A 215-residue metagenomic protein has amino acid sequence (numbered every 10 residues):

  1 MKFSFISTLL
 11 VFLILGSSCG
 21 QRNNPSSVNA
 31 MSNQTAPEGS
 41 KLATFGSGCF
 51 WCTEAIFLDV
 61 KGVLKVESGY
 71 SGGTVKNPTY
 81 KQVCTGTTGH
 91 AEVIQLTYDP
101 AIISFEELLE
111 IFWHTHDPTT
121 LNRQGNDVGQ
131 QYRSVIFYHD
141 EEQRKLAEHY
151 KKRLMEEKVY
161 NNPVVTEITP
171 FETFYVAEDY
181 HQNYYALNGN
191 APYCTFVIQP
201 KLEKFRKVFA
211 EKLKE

Functional and structural regions predicted by a protein language model:
F5-L13: Sec-dependent N-terminal signal peptides
I6, S18-E215: Flexible coil/turn and secondary-structure edge motifs
